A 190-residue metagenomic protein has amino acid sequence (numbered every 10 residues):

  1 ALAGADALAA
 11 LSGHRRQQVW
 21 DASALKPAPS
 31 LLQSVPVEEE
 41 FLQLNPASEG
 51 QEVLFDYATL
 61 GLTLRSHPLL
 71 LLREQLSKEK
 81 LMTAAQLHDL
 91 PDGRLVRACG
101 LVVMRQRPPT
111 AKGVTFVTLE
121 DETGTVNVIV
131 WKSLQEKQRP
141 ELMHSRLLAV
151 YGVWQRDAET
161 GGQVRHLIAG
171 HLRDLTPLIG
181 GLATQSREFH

Functional and structural regions predicted by a protein language model:
A1-H190: Noncatalytic, beta-rich nucleic-acid-contacting surfaces in large DNA/RNA-processing enzymes
